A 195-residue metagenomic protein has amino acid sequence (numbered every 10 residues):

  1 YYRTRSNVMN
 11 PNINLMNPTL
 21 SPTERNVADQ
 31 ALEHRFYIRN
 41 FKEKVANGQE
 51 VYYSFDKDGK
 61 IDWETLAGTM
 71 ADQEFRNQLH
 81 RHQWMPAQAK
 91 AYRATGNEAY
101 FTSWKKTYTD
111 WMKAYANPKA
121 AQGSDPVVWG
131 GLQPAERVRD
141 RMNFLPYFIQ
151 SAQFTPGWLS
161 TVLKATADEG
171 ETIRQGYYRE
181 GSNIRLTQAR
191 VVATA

Functional and structural regions predicted by a protein language model:
Y1-Y53: Extreme N-terminal leader/anchor segments
F55, G59-I61, T65-A195: Aromatic-lined, polymer-binding surfaces characteristic of secreted/periplasmic polysaccharide-degrading enzymes
